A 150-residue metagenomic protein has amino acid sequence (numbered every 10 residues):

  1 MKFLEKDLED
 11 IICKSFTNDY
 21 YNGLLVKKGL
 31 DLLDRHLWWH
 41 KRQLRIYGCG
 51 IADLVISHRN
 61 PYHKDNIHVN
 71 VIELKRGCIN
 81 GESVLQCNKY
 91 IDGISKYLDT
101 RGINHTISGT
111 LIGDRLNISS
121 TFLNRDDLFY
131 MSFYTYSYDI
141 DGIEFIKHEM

Functional and structural regions predicted by a protein language model:
M1-M150: Charged, terminal alpha-helix-loop-beta segments that serve as non-catalytic nucleic-acid engagement and/or assembly
